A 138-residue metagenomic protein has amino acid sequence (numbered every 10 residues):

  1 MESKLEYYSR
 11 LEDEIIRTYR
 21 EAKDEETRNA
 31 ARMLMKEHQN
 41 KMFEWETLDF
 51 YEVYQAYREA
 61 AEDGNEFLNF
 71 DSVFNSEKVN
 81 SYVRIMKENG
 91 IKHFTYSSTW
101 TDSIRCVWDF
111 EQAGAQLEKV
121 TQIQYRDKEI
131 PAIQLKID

Functional and structural regions predicted by a protein language model:
M1-T101: An N-terminal amphipathic alpha-helical segment
Y82-R84, R105, I123: Short, flexible coil/linker segments at or flanking structured domains
M86, T99-G114: A composition-biased, non-transmembrane "mature-region" signal
D109, Q116-D138: C-terminal edge-of-domain segments
